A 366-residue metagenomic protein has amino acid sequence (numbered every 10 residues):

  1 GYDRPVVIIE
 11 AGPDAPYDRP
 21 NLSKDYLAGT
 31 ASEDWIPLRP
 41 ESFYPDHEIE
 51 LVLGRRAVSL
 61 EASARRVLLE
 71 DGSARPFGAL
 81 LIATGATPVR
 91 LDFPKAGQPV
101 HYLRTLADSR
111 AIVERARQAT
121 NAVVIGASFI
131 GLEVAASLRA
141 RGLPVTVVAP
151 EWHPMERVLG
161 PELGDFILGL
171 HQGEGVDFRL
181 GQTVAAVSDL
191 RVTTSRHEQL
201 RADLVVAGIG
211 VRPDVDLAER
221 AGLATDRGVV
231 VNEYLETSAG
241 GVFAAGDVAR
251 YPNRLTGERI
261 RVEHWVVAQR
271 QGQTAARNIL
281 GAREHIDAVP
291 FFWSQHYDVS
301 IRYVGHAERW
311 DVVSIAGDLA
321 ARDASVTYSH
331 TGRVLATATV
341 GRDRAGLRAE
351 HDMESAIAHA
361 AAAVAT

Functional and structural regions predicted by a protein language model:
G1-E50, A135-L159, G346: Beta1-alpha1 glycine-rich phosphate/pyrophosphate-binding loop at the start of Rossmann-like nucleotide-binding domains
I8, Y102, V124-I125, V147: Hydrophobic Val/Ile/Leu positions in short beta-strands of Rossmann-like dinucleotide-binding domains
A11, R104-T105, I125-I130: Glycine-rich Rossmann-fold phosphate-binding loop(s) that bind the pyrophosphate of adenine dinucleotide cofactors
I36-P37, N121, F129-A185, H264 (+1 more regions): Rossmann-like dinucleotide-binding cores of NAD(P)H-dependent redox enzymes
P37-V123, G181, T193-R196, V206-G208 (+3 more regions): FAD-binding core/adjacent interface of flavoenzyme oxidoreductases
Q98-A119, R191-T193, Q199-T274: FAD-site-proximal beta/loop scaffold in flavoenzymes
E198-A224, V299-T366: C-terminal catalytic lobe of FAD-dependent flavoproteins
V248-R344: Mid-to-C-terminal Rossmann-like scaffold of FAD/NAD(P)H-dependent oxidoreductases
